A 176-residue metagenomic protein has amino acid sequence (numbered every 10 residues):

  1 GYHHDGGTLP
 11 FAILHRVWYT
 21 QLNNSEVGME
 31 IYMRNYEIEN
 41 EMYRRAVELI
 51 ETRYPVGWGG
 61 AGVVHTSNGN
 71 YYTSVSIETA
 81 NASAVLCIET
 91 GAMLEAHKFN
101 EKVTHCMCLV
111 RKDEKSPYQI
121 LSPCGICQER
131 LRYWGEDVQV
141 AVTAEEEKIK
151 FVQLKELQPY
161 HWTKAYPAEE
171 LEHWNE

Functional and structural regions predicted by a protein language model:
G1-H3, G7-P10, L14-H15: Short, often N-terminal, low-complexity regions that either remain intrinsically disordered or form a short helix
I31-T52, K102-E176: C-terminal binding/interaction regions
R53-G57: Short loop/turn motifs at secondary-structure junctions and domain boundaries
G59-T66: Short beta-strand scaffold segments in enzyme catalytic cores
N70-Y71: Hydrophobic "anchor" residues
S76-T90: Compact, glycine-rich, soluble single-domain proteins
E89-T104: Active-site- and interface-proximal helix/loop "cap" or "latch" segments in soluble metabolic and energy-transducing
